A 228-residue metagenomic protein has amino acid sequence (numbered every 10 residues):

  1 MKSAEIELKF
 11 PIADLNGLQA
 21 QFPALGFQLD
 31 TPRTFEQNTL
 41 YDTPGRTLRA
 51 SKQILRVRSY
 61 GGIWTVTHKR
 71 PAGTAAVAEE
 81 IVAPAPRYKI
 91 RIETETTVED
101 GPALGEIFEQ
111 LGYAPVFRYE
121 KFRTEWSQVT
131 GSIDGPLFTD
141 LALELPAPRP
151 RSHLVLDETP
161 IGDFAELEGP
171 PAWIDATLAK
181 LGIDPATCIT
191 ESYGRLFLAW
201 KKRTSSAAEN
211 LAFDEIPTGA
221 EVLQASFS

Functional and structural regions predicted by a protein language model:
M1-R149, T187-S228: N-terminal strand-loop-strand beta-hairpin
I12, E168-G169: Conserved residues at beta->alpha junctions
L15, I174-D175: Short, well-ordered alpha-helical microsegments
S59-G61, P160, P171: A generic beta-sheet turn/junction motif
E95, E166-E168: Active-site scaffold segments
L154-I161, E168: A contiguous pocket-lining binding segment that forms or flanks enzyme active sites
A165, D175-A176: Short active-site-adjacent structural elements
A172, L178-I189: A hydrophobic, small-residue-rich beta->alpha segment in the mid-to-C-terminal subdomain of diverse proteins
